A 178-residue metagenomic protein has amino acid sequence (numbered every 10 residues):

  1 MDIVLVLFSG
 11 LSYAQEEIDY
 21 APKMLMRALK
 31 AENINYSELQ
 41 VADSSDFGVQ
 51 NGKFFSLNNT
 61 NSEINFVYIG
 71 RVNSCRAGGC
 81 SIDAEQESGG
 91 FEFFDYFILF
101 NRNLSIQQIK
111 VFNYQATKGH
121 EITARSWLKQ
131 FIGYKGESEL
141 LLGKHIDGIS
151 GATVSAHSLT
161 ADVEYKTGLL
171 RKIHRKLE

Functional and structural regions predicted by a protein language model:
I3, G148: Generic anion/oxyanion-binding catalytic loop in active/binding sites
Y13-I146, T153, H157, Y165 (+1 more regions): Flexible, solvent-exposed loop/hinge segments and secondary-structure transition points
